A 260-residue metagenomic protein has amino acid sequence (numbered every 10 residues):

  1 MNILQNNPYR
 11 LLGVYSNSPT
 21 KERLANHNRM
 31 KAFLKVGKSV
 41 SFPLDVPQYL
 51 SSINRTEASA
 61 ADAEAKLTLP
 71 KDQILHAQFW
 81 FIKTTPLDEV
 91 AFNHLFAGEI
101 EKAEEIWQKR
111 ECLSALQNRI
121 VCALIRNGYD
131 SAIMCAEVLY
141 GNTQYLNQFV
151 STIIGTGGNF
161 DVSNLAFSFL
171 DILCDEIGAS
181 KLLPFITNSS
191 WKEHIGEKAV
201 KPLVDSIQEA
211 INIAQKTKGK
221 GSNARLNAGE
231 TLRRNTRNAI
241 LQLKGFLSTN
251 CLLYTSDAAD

Functional and structural regions predicted by a protein language model:
M1-Q48, D72-L75: N-terminal J-domain/J-like co-chaperone modules of DnaJ/Hsp40 proteins
T85-K109, E209-T231: Alpha-helical segment of the N-proximal tetratricopeptide repeat
A91, I120-A123: Conserved small-residue packing positions in alpha-helical repeats and bundles
N93-K102, G128, A132, E230-K244: Helix-turn-helix repeat elements of alpha-solenoid scaffolds
E101-W107, S131-N142, S168-I172: Alpha-helical repeat scaffolds
L146-I153, L243-L253: Flexible helix-coil transition and linker loops at the boundaries of alpha-helical arrays
V150-N235: Extended amphipathic alpha-helical coiled-coil/heptad-repeat regions
Y254-D260: Conserved small/polar residues in nucleotide/adenosyl-binding loops
